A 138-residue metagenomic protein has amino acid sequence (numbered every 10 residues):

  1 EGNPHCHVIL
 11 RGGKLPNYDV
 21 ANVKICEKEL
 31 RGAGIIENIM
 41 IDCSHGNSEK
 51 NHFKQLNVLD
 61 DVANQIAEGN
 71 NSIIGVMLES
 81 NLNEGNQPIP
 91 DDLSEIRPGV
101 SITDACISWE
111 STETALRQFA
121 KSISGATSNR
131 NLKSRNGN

Functional and structural regions predicted by a protein language model:
E1-G137: Expand to "…catalyze enediolate/carbanion chemistry for C-C bond making/breaking, isomerization, decarboxylation
